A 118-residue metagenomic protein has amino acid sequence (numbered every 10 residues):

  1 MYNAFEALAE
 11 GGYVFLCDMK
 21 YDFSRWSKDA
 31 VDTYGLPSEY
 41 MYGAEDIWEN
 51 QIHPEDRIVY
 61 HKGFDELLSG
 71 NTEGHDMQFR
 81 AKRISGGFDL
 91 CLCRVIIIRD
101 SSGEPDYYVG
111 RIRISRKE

Functional and structural regions predicted by a protein language model:
M1-E49, S115: PAS-family sensory domain signal
V31-Y108: PAS-family sensory domains
S101, K117-E118: Sensory-module boundary signal marking interfaces of small helical input modules and downstream signaling cores
V109-R113: Sensory beta-sandwich core in regulatory modules of signaling proteins
